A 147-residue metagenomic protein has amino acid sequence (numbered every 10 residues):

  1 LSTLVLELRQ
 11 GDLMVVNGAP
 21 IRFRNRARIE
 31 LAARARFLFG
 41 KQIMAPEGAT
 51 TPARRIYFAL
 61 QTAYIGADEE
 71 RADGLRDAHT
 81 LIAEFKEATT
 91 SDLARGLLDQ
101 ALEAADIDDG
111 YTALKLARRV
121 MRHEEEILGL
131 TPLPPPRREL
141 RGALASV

Functional and structural regions predicted by a protein language model:
L1-V147: Terminal leader/tail segments of proteins
